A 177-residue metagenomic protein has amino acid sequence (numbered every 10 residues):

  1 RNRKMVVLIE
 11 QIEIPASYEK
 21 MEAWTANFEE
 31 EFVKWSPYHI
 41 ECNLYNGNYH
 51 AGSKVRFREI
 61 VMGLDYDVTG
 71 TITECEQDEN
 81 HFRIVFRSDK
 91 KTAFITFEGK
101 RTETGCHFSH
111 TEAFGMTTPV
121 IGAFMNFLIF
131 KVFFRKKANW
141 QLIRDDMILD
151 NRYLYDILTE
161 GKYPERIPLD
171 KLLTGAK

Functional and structural regions predicted by a protein language model:
N2-H50, L173-K177: Hydrophobic ligand-binding cavity/cleft-lining segments
V7, G161-P168: Extended beta-strand/beta-hairpin segments
I9-Q11, D67-T69, F94-T96, T111: Well-ordered beta-strand positions in beta-sheet-rich domains
S17-W24, L142-D146, D150: Short amphipathic alpha-helical segments
N43-F94, T104, D145-K162, L172-A176: Glycine-rich portal/gate segments that line the openings of hydrophobic small-molecule binding cavities
R87-D145: Beta-strand/loop substructures that line and gate deep hydrophobic ligand-binding cavities in soluble
